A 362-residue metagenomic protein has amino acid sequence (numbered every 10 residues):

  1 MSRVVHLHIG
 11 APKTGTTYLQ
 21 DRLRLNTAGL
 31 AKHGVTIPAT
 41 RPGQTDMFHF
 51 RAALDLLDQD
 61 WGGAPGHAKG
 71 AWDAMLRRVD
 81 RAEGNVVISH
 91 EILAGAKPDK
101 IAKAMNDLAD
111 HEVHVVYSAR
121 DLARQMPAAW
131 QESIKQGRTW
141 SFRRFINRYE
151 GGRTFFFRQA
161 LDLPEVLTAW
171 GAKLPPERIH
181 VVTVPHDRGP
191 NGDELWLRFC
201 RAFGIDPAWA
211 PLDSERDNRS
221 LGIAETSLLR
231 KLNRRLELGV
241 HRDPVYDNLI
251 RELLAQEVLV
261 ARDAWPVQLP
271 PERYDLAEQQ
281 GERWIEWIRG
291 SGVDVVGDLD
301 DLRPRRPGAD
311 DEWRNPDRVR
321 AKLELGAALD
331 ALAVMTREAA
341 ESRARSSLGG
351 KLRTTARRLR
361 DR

Functional and structural regions predicted by a protein language model:
M1-R362: Anion-recognition interface
